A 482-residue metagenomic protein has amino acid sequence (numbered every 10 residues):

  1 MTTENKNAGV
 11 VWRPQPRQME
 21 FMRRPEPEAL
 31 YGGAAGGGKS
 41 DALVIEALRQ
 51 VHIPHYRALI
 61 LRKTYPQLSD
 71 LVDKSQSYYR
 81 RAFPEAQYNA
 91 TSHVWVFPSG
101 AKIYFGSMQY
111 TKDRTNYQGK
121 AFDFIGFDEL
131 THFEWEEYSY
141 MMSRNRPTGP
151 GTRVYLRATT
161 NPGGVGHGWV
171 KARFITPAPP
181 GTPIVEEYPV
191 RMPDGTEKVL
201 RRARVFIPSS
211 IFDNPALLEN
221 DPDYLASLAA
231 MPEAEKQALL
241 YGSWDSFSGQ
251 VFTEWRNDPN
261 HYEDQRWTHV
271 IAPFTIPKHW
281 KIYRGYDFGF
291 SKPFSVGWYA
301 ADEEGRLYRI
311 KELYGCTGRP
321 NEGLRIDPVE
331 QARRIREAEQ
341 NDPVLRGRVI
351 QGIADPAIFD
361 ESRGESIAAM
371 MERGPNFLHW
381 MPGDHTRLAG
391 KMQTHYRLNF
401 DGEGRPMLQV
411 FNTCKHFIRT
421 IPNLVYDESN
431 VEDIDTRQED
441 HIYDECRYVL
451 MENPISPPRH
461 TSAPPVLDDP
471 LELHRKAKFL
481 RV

Functional and structural regions predicted by a protein language model:
M1-P27: Pre-P-loop entry segment of helicase/translocase ATPase cores
S40-P54: Walker A/P-loop NTP-binding motif
Y56-L68: Conserved RecA-like ASCE P-loop NTPase motor core of nucleic-acid helicases/translocases
P66-D123: Inter-Walker segment of RecA-like/P-loop motor cores
D128-E129: Walker B catalytic acidic pair
H132-N214: ASCE P-loop NTPase helicase motor core
D213-Y286: ATPase catalytic-site recognition across NTP-hydrolyzing enzymes
G297, G305-Q438, P454-H460, P465-V466 (+1 more regions): Mg2+-dependent endonuclease catalytic cores in nucleic-acid-processing enzymes, primarily RNase H-like
